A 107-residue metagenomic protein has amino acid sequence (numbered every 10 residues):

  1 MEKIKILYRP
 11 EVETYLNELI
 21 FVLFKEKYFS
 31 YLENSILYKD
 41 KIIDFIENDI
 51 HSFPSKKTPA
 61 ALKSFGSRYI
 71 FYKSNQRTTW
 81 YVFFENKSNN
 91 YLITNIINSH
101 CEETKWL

Functional and structural regions predicted by a protein language model:
M1-I43: Arg/Lys-rich, positively charged N-terminal/basic patches that mediate binding to nucleic acids
Y8, V22, Y38, Y69-Y72 (+1 more regions): Aromatic side chains
L23, K27-S30, F53, K57 (+2 more regions): Secondary-structure transition/capping residues
I42, D49-I50, F84, I93: Conserved short aromatic-hydrophobic micro-motifs
E47-N75: A short, surface-exposed loop/turn module that caps and links secondary-structure elements
Y72-L107: Enriched for short, Lys/Arg-rich terminal
